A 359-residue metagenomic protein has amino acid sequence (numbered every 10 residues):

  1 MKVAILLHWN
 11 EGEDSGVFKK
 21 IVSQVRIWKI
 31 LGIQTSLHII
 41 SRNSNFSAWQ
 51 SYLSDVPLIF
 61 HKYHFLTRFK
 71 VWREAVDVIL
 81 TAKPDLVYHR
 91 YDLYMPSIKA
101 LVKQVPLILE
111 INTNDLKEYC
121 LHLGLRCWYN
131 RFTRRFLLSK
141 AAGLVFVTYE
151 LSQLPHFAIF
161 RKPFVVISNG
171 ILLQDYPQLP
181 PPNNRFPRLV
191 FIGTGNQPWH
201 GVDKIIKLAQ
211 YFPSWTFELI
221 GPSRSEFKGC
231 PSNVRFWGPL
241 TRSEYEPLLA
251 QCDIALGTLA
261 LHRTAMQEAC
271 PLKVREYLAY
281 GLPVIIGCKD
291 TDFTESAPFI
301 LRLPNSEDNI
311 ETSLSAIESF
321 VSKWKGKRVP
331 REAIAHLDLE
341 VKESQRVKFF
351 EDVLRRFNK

Functional and structural regions predicted by a protein language model:
M1-S44, A82, G143, I206-F212: N-terminal subdomain of nucleotide-sugar transferases
S15, N196-H200, S243, P247-L248 (+2 more regions): Nucleotide-sugar-dependent
V17-I27, L172-Q174, F186-G229, R235-P247: Conserved catalytic-core segment of nucleotide-activated headgroup transferases in glycan assembly
R26, W72-L80, L109, D115-K117 (+1 more regions): Membrane-proximal helix-turn-helix segments that form the acceptor-binding/catalytic region of lipid-linked
R134-F164, I171-L173, R224, T294 (+1 more regions): A short, active-site helix/loop in glycosyltransferases that binds the activated sugar's phosphate group
V166, G170-F186, G201, V321: Acidic anion/phosphate-binding donor-loop and adjacent secondary structure in glycosyltransferase catalytic cores
F293-I317: Change "using UDP/GDP/dTDP sugars" to "using nucleotide sugars
P304-T312, V321-F357: A charged, aromatic-enriched C-terminal amphipathic alpha-helix characteristic of glycosyltransferases across folds
